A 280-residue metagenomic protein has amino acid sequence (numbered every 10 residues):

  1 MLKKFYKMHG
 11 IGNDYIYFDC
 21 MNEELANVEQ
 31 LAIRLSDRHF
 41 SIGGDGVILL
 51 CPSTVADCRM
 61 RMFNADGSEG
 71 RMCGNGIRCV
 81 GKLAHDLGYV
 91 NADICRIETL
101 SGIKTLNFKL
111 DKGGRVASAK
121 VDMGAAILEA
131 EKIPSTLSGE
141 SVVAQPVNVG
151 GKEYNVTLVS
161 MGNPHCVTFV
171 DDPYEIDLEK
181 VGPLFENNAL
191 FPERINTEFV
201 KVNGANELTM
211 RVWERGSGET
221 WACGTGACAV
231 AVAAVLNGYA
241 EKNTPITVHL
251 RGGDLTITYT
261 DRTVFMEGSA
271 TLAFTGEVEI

Functional and structural regions predicted by a protein language model:
M1-E24, V121, S138-V159: N-terminal, positively charged, Ser/Thr/Ala/Gly-biased leader segments that form transit/presequence-like amphipathic
M1-R115, C166-I280: A glycine-rich beta-to-alpha transition motif near the start of alpha/beta enzyme domains, typified by
V116-A126: Membrane helix-loop-helix hairpins that form the core translocation module of multi-pass transporters
I127-E131, T275: Short, charged/polar, Gly/Pro-enriched secondary-structure boundary elements
S135-G139, P183-L184: Short intrinsically disordered coil segments
